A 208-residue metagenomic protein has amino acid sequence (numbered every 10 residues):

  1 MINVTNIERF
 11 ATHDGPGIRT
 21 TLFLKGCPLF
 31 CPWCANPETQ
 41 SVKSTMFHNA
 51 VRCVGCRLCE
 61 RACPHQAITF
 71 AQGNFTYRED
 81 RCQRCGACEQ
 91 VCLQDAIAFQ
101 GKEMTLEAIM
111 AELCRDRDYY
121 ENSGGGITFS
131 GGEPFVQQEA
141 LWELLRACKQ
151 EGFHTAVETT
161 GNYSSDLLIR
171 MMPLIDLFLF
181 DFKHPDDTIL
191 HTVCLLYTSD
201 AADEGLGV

Functional and structural regions predicted by a protein language model:
M1-N3: Extreme N-terminal starter segment of soluble prokaryotic enzymes
T5-L58, F75-R84: N-terminal pre-triad scaffold of radical SAM enzymes
V42-P173: Conserved Radical SAM active-site core
V136, V193-L196: Alpha-helix N-cap and loop-to-helix initiation/capping positions
I175-P185: Non-cysteine beta-strand/loop elements that form the S-adenosyl-L-methionine
D186-T192: A short acidic, helix-capping loop that chelates divalent metal ions and anchors anionic groups
Y197-A202: Conserved small/polar residues in nucleotide/adenosyl-binding loops
G205-V208: N-terminal low-complexity segments that are often proline-rich with Ser/Thr-Pro
